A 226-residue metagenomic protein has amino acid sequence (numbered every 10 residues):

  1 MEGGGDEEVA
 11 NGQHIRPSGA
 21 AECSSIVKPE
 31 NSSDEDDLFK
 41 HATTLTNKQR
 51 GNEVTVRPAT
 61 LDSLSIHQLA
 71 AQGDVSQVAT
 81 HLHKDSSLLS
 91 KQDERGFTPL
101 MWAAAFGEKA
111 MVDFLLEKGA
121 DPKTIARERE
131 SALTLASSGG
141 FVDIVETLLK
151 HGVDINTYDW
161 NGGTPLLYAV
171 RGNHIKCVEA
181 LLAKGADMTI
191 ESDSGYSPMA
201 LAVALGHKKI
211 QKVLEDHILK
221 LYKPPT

Functional and structural regions predicted by a protein language model:
M1-T60, Y222-T226: Intrinsically disordered, low-complexity regulatory regions that flank or link repeat-based scaffolds
Q77, A110-M111, D143-I144, K176-C177 (+1 more regions): Conserved ankyrin/ankyrin-like repeat signature
L82-S87, D113-D121, E146-V153, E179-A186 (+1 more regions): Ankyrin repeat domain, specifically the short helix-to-loop turn at the C-terminus of the second helix of each repeat
